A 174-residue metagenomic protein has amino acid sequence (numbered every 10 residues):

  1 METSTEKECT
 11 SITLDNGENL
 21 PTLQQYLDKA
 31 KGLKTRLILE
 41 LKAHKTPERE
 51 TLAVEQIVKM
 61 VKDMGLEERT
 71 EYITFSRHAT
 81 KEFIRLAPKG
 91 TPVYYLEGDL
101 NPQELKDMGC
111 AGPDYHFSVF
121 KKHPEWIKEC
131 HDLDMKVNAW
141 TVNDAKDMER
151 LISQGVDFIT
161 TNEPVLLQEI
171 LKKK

Functional and structural regions predicted by a protein language model:
M1-T91, A111, H131-L133: Metal-dependent phosphodiesterase/phospholipase catalytic core, i.e., the His/Asp/Glu-rich active-site region
E18, Y94-K174: C-terminal active-site rim and adjoining tail of enzyme catalytic domains
